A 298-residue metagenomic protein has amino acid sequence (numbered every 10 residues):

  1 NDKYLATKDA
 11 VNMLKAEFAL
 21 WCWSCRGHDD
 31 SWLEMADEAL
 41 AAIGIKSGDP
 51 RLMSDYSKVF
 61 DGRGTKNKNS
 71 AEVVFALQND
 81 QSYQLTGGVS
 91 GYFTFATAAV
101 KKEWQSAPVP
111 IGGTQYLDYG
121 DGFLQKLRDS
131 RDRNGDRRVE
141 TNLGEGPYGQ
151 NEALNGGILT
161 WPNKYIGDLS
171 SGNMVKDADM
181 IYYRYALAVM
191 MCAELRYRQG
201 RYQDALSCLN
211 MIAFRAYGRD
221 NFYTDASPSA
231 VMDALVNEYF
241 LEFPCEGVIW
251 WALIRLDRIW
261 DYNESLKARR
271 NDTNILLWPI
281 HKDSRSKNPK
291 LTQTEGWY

Functional and structural regions predicted by a protein language model:
N1-G44, F75, D136, D179-I212 (+1 more regions): Extended, hydrophobic/aromatic-rich amphipathic alpha-helical segments that build helical scaffolds
K3, A39, G48-E194, R198 (+1 more regions): Elongated scaffold/linker segments in the mid-to-C-terminal portions of large proteins
W32, N67, A71, G120-F123 (+4 more regions): Alpha-helical structural motif
K46-S47, A216: Alpha-helical junction/boundary sensor with strong preference for TPR arrays
Y92-F95, D204, W251: Short, electropositive, low-hydrophobicity segments enriched in small/polar residues
L206-S265: C-terminal structured "cap/appendage" subdomains that terminate the fold
